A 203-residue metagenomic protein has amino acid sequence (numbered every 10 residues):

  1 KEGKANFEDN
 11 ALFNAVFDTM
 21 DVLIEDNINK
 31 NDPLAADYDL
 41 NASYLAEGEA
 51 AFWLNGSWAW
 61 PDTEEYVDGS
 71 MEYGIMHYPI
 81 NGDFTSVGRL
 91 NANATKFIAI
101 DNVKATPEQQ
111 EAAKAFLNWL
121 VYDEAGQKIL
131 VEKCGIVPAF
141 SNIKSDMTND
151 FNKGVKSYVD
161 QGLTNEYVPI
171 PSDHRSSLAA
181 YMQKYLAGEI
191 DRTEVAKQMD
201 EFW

Functional and structural regions predicted by a protein language model:
K1-A15, E65-V67, I80-R89, N142-S145 (+1 more regions): Short, solvent-exposed loop/beta-turn-alpha elements that line the ligand-binding surface or hinge of extracytoplasmic
K1-E2, F17, D21, S86-N102 (+2 more regions): Periplasmic solute-binding protein
G3-L34: Glycine-centered hinge/linker elements that transmit conformational signals in sensory and ligand-binding systems
D26, E65-K133: Extracytoplasmic/periplasmic substrate-recognition and gating elements
D32-A46: Short helix-initiation/N-cap motifs at beta->coil->alpha
Y38, N55-W60, A94-K96: Beta->alpha turn/N-cap motifs
E47-N55, M71: Alpha-to-beta junction loops
M76, K128-K184: Long, aromatic- and glycine/proline-rich binding clefts that accommodate carbohydrate-like moieties
